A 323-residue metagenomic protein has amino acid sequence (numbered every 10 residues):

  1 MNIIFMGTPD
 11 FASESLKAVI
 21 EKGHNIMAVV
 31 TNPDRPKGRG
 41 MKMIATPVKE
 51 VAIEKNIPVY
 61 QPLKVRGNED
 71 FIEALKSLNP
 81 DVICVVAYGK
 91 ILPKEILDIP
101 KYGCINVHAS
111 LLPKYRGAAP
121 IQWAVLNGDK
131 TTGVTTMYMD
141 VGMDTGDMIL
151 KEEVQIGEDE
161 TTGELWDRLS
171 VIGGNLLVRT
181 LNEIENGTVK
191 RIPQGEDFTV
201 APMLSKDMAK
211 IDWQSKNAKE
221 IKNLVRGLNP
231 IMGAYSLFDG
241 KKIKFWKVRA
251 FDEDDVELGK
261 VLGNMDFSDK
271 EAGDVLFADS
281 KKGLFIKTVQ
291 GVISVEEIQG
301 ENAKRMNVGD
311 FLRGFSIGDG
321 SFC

Functional and structural regions predicted by a protein language model:
M1-M232, K241, G300, N307-L312 (+1 more regions): One-carbon transfer enzymes
Q214-C323: An anion-binding loop in the catalytic cleft
